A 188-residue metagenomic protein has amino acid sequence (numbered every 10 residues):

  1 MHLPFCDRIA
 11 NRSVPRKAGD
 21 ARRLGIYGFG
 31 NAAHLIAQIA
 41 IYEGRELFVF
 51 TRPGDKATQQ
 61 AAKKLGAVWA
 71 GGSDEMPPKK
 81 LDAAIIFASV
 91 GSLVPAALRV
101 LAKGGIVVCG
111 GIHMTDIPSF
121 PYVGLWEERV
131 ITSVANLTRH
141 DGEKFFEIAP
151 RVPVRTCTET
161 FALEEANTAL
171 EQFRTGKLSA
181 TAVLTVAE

Functional and structural regions predicted by a protein language model:
M1-D74: Mid-domain Rossmann-like dinucleotide-binding core that forms the NAD(H)/NADP(H) cofactor-binding site
F50-G54, G111, A135: N-terminal Rossmann-fold cofactor-binding loop
M76-A84: A short acidic, Gly/Pro-enriched loop at the edge of an enzyme's catalytic core that lines a small-molecule cofactor
L101-A102: Helix-to-beta-strand junctions that scaffold the AdoMet/dcAdoMet cofactor pocket in Class I SAM-dependent enzymes
G105-I106: Glycine-centered, small-residue-biased loops immediately flanking beta-strands in adenine/cofactor-binding cores
G111-E128, R139-E147: Rossmann-fold NAD(P)-binding glycine/threonine-rich loop
R139-E188: C-terminal hydrophobic helical "lid"/dimerization subdomain of Rossmann-like NAD(P)H-dependent oxidoreductases
